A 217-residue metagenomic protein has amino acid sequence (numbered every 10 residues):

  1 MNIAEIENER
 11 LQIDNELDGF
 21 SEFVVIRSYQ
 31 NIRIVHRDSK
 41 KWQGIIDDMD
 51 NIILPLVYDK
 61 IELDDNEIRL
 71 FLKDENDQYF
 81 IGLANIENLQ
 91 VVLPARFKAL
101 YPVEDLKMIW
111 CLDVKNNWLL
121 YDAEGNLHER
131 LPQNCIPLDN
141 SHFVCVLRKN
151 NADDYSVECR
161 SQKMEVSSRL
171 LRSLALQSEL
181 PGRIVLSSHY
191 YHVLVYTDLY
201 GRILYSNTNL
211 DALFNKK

Functional and structural regions predicted by a protein language model:
M1-K217: Residue-level detector of conserved, function-critical positions
